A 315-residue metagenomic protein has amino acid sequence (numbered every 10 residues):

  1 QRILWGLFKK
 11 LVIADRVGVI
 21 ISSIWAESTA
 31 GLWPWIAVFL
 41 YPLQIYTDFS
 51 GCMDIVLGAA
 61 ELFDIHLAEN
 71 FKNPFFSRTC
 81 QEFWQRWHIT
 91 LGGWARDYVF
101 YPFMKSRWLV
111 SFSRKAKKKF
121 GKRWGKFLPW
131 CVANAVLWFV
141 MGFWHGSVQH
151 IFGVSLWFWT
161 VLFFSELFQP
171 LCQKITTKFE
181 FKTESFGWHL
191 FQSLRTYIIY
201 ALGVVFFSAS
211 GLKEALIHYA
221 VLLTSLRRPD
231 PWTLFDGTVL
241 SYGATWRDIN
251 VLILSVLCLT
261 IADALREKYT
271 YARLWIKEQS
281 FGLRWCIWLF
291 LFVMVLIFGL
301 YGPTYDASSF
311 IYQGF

Functional and structural regions predicted by a protein language model:
Q1-G314: Membrane-embedded transmembrane alpha-helical bundles that form the catalytic cores of multi-pass lipid-modifying
